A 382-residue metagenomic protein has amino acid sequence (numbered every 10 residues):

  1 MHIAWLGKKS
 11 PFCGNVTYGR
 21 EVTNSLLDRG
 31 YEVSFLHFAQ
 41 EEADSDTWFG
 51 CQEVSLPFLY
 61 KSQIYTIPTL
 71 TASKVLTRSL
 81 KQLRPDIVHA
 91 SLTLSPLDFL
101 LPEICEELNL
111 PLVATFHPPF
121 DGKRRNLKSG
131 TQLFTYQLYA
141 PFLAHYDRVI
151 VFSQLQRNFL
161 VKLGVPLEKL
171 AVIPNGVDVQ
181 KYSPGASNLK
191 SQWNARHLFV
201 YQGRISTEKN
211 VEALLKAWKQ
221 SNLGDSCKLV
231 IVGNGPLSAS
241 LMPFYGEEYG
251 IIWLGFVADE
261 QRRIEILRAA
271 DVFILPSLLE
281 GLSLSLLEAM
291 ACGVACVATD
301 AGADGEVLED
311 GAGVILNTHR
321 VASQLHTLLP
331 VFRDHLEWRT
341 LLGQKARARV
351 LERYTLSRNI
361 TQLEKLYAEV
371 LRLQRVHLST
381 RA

Functional and structural regions predicted by a protein language model:
A4, Q192-K219, V230: Conserved donor-binding/catalytic core segment of Leloir-type glycosyltransferases
P111, D121-H145: Nucleotide-sugar donor phosphate/pyrophosphate-binding loop at the beta->alpha transition of glycosyltransferases
L155, G176: Carbohydrate-associated surface elements
A239-A258: Nucleotide-activated donor-binding/catalytic signature segment of Leloir-type glycosyltransferases, i.e., the conserved
F256, E265-A270: Short alpha-helical donor nucleotide-sugar binding micro-motif in glycosyltransferases
L278: Aromatic "clamp/platform" in nucleotide-sugar-dependent glycosyltransferases that forms part of the donor/acceptor
A295-A298: Short hydrophobic beta-strand element within catalytic cores of glycosyltransferases and related nucleotide-activated
D310, V314-A322, V331-L336: Conserved acidic donor-binding segment of nucleotide-sugar-dependent glycosyltransferases
